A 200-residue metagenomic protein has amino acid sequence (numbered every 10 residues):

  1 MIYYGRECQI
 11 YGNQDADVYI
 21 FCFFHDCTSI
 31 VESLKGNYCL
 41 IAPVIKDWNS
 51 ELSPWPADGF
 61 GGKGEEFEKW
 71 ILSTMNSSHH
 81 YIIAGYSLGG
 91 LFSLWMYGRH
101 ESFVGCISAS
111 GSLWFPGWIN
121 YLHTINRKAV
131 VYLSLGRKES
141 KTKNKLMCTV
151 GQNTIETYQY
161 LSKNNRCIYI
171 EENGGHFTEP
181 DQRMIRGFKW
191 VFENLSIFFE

Functional and structural regions predicted by a protein language model:
M1-D17, C167: A domain-start/cap signature at the N-terminus of enzymes
D17-N76: Serine-hydrolase catalytic machinery in alpha/beta-hydrolase-like enzymes
F21-H25, S110, L135: The conserved beta1-alpha1 loop
A84-G89, S93: Gly/Ala-rich beta-loop-alpha elbow adjacent to hydrolase catalytic centers
W95-R99: Active-site signature of alpha/beta-hydrolase-fold catalytic machinery across serine- and Asp/Cys-nucleophile hydrolases
S102-W114: A conserved short beta-strand
L113-R186, V191: The feature captures the conserved acid-bearing segment of alpha/beta-hydrolase catalytic domains
